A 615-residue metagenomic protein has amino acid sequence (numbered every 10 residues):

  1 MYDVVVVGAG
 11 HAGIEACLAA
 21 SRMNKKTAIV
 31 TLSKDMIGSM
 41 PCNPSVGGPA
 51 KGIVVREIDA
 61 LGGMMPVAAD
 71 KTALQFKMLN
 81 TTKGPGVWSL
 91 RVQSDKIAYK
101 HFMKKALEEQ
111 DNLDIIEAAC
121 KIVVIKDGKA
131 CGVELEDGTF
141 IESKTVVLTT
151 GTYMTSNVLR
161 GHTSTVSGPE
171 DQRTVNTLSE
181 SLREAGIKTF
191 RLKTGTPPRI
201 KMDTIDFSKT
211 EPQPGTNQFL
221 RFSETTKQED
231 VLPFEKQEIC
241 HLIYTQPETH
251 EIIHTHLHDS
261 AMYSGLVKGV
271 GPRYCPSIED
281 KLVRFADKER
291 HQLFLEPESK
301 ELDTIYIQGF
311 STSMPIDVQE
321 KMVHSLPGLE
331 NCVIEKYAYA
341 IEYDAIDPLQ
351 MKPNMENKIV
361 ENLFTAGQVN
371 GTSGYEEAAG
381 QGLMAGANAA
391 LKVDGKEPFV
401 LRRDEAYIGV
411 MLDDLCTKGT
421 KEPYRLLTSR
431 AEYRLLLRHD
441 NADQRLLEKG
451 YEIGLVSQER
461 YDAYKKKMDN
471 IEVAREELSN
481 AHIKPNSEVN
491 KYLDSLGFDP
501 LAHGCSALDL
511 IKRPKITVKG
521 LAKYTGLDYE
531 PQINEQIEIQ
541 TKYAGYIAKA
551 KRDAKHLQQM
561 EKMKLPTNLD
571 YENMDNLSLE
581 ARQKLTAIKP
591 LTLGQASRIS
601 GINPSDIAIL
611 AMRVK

Functional and structural regions predicted by a protein language model:
M1-A12: Beta1/beta-strand and adjacent pyrophosphate-binding region of the FAD-binding site in flavoprotein oxidoreductases
L18-I122, T149-V166, R173, T177-L178 (+3 more regions): Conserved N-terminal/central alpha/beta ligand/cofactor-binding core
S33-D35, E180-E320, T417-G504, K512: An anion/pyrophosphate-binding glycine-rich loop and adjacent beta-alpha core in soluble alpha-beta enzymes
E136-T145: Core beta-strand elements of the Rossmann-like FAD/NAD(P) dinucleotide-binding domain in flavoenzyme oxidoreductases
T145, T150-M154, M314, P327: Glycine-/small-residue-rich beta->alpha transition segments that form the dinucleotide
Y306-T372, V400-D413, P531-K584, K589: A glycine-rich dinucleotide-binding beta-alpha-beta segment and adjacent secondary-structure elements that constitute
A378-F399: Internal hydrophobic alpha-helix adjacent to the cofactor/substrate pocket in enzyme cavities
R430, L447-E452, V456-A608, M612-V614: Extended, charge-enriched "interface" segments that sit outside catalytic cores
